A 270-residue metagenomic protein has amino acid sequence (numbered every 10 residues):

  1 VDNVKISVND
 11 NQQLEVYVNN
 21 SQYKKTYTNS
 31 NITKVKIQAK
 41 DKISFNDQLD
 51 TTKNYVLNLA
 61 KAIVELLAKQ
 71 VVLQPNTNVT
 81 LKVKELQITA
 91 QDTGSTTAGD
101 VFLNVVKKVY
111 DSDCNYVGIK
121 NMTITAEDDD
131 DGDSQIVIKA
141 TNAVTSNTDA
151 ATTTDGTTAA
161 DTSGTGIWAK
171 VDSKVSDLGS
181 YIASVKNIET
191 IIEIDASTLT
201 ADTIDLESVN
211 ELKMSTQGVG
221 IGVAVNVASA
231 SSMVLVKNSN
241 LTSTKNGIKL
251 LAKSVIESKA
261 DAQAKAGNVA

Functional and structural regions predicted by a protein language model:
V1-A270: Low-complexity, glycine- and small/polar-enriched segments
